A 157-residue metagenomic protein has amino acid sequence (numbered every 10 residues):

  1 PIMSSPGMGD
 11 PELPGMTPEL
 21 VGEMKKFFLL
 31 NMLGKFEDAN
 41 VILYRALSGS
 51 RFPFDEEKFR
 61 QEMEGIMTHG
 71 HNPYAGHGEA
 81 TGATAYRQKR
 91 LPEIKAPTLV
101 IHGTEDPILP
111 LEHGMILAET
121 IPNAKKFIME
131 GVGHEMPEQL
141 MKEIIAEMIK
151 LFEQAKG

Functional and structural regions predicted by a protein language model:
P1, L99-I101, F127: Conserved hydrophobic packing residues within short motifs/helices of P-loop NTPase cores of ABC-family ATPases
P1-N31: Flexible "cap/lid" loop of the alpha/beta hydrolase fold
L20-K89, A96, I116: Alpha/beta-hydrolase
P92, E119-T120: Solvent-exposed polar/charged
I94, V100-H102, D106: Short beta-strand/loop motif that positions the catalytic acidic residue of the alpha/beta-hydrolase fold
K95-A96, N123: Active-site acidic short loop of glycosyltransferases
P107-H113: Conserved alpha/beta-hydrolase "acid-adjacent" motif
A124-G157: Catalytic active-site module of serine/aspartate enzymes centered on a nucleophile-bearing elbow/loop
